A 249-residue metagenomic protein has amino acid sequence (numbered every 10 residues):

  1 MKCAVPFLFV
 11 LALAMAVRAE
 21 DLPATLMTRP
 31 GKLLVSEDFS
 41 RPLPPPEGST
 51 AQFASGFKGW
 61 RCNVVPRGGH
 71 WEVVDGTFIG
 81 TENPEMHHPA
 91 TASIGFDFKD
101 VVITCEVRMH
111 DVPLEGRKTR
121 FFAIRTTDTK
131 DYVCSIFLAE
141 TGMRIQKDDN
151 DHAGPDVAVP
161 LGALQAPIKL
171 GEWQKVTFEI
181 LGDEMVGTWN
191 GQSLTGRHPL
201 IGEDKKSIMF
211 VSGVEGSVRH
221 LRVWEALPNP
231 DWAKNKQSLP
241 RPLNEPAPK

Functional and structural regions predicted by a protein language model:
V5-A14: Bacterial N-terminal signal peptides
E20-G59, P230-K249: Extracellular carbohydrate-recognition regions
A24-L26, P89-F96, G162-I168, R197-H198 (+1 more regions): Beta-strand-rich interaction surfaces with strong enrichment in secreted/lumenal proteins
F39, C105, L170-P199, L221: Carbohydrate-binding surfaces in secreted/extracellular proteins
P46-I79, M86: Extracellular glycan-recognition surfaces and repeat-rich motifs
V74, I79-D151: Secretory/extracellular carbohydrate-interaction modules and structurally similar beta-sandwich "look-alikes"
D151-K175: Short, aromatic/His-centered strand-loop micro-motif at the edge of beta-sheets
G196-R222: Flexible glycan-contacting loops in extracellular carbohydrate-active proteins
